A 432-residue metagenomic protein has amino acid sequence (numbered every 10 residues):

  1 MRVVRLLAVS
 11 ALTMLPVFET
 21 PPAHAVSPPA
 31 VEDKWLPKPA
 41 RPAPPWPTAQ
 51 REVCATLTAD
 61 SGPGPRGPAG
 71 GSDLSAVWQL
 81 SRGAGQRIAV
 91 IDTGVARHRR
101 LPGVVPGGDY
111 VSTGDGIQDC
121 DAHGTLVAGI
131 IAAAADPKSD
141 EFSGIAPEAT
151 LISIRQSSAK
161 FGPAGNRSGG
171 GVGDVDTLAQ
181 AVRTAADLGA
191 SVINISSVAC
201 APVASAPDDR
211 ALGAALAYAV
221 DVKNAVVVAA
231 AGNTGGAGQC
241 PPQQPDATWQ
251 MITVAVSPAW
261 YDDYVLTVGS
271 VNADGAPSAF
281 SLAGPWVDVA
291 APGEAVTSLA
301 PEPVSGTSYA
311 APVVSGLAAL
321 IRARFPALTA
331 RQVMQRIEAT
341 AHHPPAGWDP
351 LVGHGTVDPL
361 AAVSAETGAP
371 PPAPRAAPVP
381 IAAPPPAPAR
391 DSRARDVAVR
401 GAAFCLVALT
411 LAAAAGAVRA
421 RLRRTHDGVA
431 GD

Functional and structural regions predicted by a protein language model:
M1-S27, G401-R421: Secretory targeting and sorting signals
V9, F18-G85, R99-R100: Protease zymogen maturation seam
A76-I88, T93-P106, D115-G171, A283-W286 (+1 more regions): Subtilisin-like serine protease catalytic core
A84-I88, P147-I152, D187-I193, V222-V227 (+1 more regions): Loop/turn elements at helix/coil->beta-strand transitions in domains of secreted/extracellular proteins
D92, T248-A323: Extracellular S/T/G-rich loop segment that most often corresponds to the catalytic His/Ser-adjacent loop
I130-I131, Q156, G293-T356: Hydrolase catalytic cores
K160-S257, E302-S305, Y309: Substrate-binding/access-modulating region of protease and related hydrolase catalytic domains
F325-A420, R424-D432: C-terminal subdomain of the subtilisin-like protease fold in secreted/lumenal serine endopeptidases
